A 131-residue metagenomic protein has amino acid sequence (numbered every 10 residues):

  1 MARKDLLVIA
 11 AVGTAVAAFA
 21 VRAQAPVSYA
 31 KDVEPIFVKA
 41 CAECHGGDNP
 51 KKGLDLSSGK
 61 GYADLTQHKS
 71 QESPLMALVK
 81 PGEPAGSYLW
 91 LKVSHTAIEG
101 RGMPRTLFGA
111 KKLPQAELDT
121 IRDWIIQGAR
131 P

Functional and structural regions predicted by a protein language model:
M1-S28, R122-P131: Post-cleavage N-terminal segment of exported redox proteins
A23-R122, P131: Solvent-exposed helix-loop boundary motif
